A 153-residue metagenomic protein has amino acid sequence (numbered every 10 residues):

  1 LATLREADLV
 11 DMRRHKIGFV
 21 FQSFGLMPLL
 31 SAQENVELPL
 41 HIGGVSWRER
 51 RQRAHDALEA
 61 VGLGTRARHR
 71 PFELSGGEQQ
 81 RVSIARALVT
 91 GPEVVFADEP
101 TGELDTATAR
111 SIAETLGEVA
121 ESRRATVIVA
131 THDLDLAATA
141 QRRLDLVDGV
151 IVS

Functional and structural regions predicted by a protein language model:
L1-I17, W47: ABC ATPase NBD coupling module
R14, H69, T90, R123: Conserved signature/switch motifs of ABC ATPase nucleotide-binding domains
L30-L38: Short coil-to-helix segment of the ABC ATPase nucleotide-binding domain corresponding to the Q-loop/switch region
H41, R48-T65: Conserved ABC ATPase "signature" region
R70-L74, E78-Q80: Conserved ABC ATPase signature
I84, I112: Hydrophobic anchor residue at the start of the ABC signature
V95-D98: Catalytic Walker B motif of ABC-type/P-loop ATPase nucleotide-binding domains
